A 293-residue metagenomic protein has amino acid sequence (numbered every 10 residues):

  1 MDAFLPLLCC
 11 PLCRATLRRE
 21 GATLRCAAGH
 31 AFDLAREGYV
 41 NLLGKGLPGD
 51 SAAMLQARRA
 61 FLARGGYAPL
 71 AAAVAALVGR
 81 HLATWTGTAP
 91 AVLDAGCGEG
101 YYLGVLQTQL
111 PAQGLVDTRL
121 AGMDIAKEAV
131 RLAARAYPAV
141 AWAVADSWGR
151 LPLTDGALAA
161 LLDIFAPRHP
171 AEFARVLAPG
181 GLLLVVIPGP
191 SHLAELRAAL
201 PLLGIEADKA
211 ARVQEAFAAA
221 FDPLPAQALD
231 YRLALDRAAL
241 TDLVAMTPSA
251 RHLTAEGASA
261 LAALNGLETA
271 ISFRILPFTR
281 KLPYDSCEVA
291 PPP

Functional and structural regions predicted by a protein language model:
M1-P48: N-terminal auxiliary segments of SAM/dcSAM-dependent transferases
L5, A228-P293: Conserved Class I S-adenosyl-L-methionine
P48-A73: Class I SAM-dependent methyltransferase Rossmann-like catalytic core, especially the SAM/SAH-binding loop
G65-T88, V105: Conserved alpha-helix/loop element of class I SAM-dependent methyltransferases that forms part of the SAM/SAH-binding
A91-D94, G98-R150: Class I SAM-dependent methyltransferase SAM/SAH-binding core
W148-A160: A short acidic, Gly/Pro-enriched loop at the edge of an enzyme's catalytic core that lines a small-molecule cofactor
L177-A178: Helix-to-beta-strand junctions that scaffold the AdoMet/dcAdoMet cofactor pocket in Class I SAM-dependent enzymes
G181-P188: Conserved beta-strand signature within the Rossmann-like core of class I S-adenosyl-L-methionine
